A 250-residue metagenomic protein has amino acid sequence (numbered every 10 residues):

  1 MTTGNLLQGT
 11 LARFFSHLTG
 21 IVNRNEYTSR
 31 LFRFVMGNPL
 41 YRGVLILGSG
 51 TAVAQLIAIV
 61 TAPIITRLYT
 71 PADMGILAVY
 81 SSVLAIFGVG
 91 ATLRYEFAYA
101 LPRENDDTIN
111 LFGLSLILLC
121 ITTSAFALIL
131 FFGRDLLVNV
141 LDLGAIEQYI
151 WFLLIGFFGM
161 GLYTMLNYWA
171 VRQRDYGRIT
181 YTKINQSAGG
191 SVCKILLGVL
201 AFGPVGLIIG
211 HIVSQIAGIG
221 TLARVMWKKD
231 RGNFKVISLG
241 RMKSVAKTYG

Functional and structural regions predicted by a protein language model:
G4-Y27, F34-L93, L118, T122 (+6 more regions): Signature of the first transmembrane helix
L7-F14, N38-L40, T66-A78, P102-L114 (+4 more regions): Membrane-interface helix-capping segments at transmembrane helix termini in multi-pass transporters
G20-L40, G177, L222-G250: Interhelical loop/hinge segments that connect adjacent transmembrane helices in multipass membrane
P39-L47, S115, Y149, M165 (+2 more regions): Hydrophobic alpha-helix/TM-entry signal in multi-pass membrane transporters
A78-V79, E147-L154, T180-K229, S244: Hydrophobic alpha-helical transmembrane segments
I86-F87, C120, L128, F132 (+4 more regions): Alpha-helical transmembrane segments of multi-pass membrane proteins
V89-D107, V171-R172, D230-R231: Helix-loop junctions and terminal segments of transmembrane helices in multi-pass membrane transport/translocation
